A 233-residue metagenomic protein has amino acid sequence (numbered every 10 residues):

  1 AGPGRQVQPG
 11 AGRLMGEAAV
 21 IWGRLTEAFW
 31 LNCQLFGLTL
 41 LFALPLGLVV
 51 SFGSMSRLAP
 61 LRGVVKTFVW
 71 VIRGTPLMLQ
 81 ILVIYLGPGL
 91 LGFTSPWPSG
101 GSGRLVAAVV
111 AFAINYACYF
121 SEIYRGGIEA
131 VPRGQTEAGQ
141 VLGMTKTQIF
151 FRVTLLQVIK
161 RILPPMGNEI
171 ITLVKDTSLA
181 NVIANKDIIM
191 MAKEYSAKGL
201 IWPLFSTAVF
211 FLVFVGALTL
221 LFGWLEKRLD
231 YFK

Functional and structural regions predicted by a protein language model:
A1-G4: Low-complexity, intrinsically disordered Ser/Thr/Pro- and acidic-rich segments
V7-K233: Transmembrane alpha-helices and adjacent helix-loop boundaries
